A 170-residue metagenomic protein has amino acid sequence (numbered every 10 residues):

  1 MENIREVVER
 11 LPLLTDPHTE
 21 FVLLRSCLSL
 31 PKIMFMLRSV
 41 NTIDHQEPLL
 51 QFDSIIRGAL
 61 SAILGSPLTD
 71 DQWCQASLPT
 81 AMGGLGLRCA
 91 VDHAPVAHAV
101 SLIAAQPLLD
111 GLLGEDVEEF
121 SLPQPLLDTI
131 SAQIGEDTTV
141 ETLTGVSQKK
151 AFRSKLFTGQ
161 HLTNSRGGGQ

Functional and structural regions predicted by a protein language model:
M1-Q170: Nucleic-acid-interacting cores, centered on viral/eukaryotic replication and modification enzymes
